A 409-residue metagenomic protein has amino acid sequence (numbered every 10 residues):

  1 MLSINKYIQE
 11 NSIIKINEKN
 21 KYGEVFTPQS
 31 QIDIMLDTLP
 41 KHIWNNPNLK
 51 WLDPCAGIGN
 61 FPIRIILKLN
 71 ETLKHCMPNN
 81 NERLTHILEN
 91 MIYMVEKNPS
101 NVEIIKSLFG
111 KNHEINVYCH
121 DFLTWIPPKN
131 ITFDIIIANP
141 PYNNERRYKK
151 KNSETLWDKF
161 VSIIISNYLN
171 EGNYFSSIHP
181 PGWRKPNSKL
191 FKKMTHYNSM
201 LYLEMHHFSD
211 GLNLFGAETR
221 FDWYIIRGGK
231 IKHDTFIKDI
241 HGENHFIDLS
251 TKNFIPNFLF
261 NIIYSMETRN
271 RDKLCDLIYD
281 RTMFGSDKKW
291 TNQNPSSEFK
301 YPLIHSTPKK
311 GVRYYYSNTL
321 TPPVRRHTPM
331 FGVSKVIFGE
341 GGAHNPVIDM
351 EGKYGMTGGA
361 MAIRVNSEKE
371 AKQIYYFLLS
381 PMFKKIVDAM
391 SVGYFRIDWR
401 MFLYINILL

Functional and structural regions predicted by a protein language model:
M1-N17: N-terminal, positively charged/glycine-rich alpha-helical extensions of SAM-dependent methyltransferases
E18, Y22, D210-L409: C-terminal substrate-recognition regions of SAM-dependent nucleic acid methyltransferases
Y22-F26, N46-L49, A56-I58, K151-T155 (+1 more regions): Conserved glycine-rich "GG(E/T)P / GGGxP" loop and the immediately following alpha-helix in the radical SAM core
P28, I32-P127: Conserved S-adenosyl-L-methionine
N48, T132-F133, G172: Local beta-strand N-terminus motif with an aromatic residue
N60-P62, E103, I126, N143-R147 (+3 more regions): Short catalytic/ligand-binding loop motif for oxyanion handling, primarily in non-cytosolic enzymes, centered on
M91, V95-S107, E145-D210, E218 (+2 more regions): Conserved Class I SAM-dependent methyltransferase catalytic core
I131-N139: Short SAM/SAH-binding signature in class I
